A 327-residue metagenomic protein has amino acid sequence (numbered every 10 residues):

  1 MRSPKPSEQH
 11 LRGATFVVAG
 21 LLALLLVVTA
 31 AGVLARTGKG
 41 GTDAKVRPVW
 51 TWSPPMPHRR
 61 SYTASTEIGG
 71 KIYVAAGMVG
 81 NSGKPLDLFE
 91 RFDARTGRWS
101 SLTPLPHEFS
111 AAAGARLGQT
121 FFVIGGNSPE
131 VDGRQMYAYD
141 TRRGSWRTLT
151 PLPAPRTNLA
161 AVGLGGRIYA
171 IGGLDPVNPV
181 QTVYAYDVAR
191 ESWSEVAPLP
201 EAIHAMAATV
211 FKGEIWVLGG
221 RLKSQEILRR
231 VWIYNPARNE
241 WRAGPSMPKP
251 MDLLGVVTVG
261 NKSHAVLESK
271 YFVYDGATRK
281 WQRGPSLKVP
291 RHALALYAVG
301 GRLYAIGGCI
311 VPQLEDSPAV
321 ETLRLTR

Functional and structural regions predicted by a protein language model:
R2-K5: Short, low-complexity, Lys/Arg-enriched N-terminal segments of secretory-pathway carbohydrate enzymes
S7-G20: N-terminal Sec-pathway targeting helices
V18, L22-R327: Kelch-like beta-propeller repeat domains
